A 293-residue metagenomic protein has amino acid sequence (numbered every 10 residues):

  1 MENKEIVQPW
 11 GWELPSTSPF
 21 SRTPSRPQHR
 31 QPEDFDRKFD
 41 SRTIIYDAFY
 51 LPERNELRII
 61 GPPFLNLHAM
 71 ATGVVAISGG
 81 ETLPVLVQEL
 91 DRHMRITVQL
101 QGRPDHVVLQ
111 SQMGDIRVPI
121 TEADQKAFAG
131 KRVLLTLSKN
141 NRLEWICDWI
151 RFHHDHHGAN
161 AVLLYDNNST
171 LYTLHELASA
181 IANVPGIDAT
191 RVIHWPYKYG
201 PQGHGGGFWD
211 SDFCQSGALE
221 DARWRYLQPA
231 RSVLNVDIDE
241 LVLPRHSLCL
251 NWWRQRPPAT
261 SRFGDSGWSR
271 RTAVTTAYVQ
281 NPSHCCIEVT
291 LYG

Functional and structural regions predicted by a protein language model:
E2-D124: Beta-strand-enriched, solvent-exposed domains that form extended recognition/catalytic surfaces
D105-V108, A161-A178: Carboxylate/His-rich catalytic cores and anion/metal-binding grooves
T121-D124, R132-V133, T170-N235: Active-site-proximal specificity loops/subdomain of glycosyltransferases
T136-R151, N167-N168: Active-site beta-to-alpha loop of glycosyltransferases that engages the nucleotide-sugar donor
N140-R142, S169-L171, E240-L243, W268: Short acidic, S/G/P-rich loop/turn micro-motifs used as interaction or catalytic elements
R151-N160: Short, acidic, metal-binding catalytic loop of nucleotide-sugar glycosyltransferases
L163-D166, T190-Y197, R262-S266: A generic structural motif
Y199-Q215, R223-R225, L234-V236, V242-G293: Conserved catalytic core of nucleotide-sugar-dependent glycosyltransferases
